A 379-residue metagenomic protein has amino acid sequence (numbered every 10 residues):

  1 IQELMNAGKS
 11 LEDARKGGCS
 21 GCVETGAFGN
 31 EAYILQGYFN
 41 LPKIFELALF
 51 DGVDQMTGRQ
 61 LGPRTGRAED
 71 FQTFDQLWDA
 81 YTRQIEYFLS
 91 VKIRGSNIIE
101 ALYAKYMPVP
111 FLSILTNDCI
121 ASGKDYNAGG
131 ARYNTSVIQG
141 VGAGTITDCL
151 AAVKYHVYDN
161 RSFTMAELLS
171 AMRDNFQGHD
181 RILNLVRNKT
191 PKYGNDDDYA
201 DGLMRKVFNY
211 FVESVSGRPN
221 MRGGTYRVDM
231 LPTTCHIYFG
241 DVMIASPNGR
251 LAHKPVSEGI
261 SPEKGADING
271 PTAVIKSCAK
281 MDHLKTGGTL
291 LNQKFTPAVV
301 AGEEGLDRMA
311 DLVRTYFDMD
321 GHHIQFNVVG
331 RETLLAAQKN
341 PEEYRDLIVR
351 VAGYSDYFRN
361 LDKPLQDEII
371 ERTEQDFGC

Functional and structural regions predicted by a protein language model:
I1-G144, C149-C379: Conserved catalytic cores of very large enzyme subunits
